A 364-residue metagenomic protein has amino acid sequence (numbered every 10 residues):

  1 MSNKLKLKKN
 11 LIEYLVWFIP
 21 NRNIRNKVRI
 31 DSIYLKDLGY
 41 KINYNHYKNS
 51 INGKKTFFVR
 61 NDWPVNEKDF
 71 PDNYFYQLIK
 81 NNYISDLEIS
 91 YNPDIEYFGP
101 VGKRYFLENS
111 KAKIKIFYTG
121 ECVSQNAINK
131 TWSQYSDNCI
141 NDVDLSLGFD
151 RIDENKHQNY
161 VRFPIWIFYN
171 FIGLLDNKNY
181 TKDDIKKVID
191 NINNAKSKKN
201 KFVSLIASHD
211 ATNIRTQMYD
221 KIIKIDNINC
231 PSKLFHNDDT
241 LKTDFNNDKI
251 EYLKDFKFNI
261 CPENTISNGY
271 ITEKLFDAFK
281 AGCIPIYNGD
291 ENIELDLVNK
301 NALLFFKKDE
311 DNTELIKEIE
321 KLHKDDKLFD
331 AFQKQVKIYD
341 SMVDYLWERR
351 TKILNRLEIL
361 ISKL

Functional and structural regions predicted by a protein language model:
N3-T119, V123, A127-N227, L234-L364: Pol beta-like nucleotidyltransferase catalytic core
